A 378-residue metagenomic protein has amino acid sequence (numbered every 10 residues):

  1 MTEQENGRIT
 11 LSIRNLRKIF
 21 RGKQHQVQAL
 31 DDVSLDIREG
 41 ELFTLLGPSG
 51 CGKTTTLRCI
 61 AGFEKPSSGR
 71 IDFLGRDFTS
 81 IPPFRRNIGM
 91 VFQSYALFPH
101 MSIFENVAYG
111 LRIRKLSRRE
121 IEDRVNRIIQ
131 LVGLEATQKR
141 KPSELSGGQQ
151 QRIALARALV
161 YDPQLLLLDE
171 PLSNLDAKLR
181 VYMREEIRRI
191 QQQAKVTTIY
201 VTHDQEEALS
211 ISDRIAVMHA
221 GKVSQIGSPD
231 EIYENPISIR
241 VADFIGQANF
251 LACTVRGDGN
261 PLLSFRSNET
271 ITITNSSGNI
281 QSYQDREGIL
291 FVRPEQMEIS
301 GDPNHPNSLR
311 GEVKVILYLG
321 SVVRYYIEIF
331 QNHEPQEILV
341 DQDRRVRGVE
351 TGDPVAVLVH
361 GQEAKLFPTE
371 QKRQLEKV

Functional and structural regions predicted by a protein language model:
V33-T44, F98: Pre-Walker A (P-loop) beta-loop-beta motif of ABC nucleotide-binding domains
L46-P48: The feature captures the beta-strand-to-loop junction immediately N-terminal to the Walker
A61: Helix-to-loop junction immediately C-terminal to a conserved catalytic motif
G69-D77: Conserved ABC transporter NBD signature motif
I81-G89, Q93-D243: ABC ATPase nucleotide-binding domains
A248, D258-V378: Non-catalytic connector elements of ABC transporters
